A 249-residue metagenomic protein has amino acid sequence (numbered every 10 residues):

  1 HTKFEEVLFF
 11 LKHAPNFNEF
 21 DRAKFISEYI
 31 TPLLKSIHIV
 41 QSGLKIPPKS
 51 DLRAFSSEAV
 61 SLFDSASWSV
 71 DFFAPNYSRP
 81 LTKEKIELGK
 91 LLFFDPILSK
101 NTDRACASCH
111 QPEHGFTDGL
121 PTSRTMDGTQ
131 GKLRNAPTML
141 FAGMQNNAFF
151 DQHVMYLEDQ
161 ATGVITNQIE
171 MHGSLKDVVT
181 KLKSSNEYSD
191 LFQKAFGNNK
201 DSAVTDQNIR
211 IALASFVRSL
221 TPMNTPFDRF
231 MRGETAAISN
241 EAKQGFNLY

Functional and structural regions predicted by a protein language model:
H1-Y249: Periplasmic c-type cytochrome electron-transfer domains
